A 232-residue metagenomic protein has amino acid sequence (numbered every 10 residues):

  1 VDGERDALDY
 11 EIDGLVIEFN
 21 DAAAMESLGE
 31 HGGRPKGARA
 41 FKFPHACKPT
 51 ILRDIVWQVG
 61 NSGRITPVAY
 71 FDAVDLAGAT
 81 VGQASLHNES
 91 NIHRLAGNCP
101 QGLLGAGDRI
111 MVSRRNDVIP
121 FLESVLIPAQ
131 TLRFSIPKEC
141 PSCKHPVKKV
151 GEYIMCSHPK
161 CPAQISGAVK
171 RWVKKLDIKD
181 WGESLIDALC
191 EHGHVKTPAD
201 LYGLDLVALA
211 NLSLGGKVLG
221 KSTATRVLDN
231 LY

Functional and structural regions predicted by a protein language model:
V1-Y232: RNA/tRNA-interacting regions in translation and RNA-turnover enzymes
